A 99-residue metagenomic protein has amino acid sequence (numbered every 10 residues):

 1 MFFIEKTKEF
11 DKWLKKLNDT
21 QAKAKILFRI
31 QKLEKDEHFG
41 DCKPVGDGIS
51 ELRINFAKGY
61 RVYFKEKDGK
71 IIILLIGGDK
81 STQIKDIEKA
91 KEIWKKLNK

Functional and structural regions predicted by a protein language model:
M1-Q31: Solvent-exposed, charged helical/coil patches that constitute nucleic-acid or partner-interaction surfaces
F3-I4, K12, K23, H38-F39 (+2 more regions): Enriched for short, Lys/Arg-rich terminal
K8, K16-D19, V45, E66-K70: A generic structural signal for solvent-exposed, polar alpha-helical segments
K16-N18, A22, G46, I54 (+1 more regions): Helix-centric, low-specificity signal for extended rod-like, repetitive segments
F28-F56: A short, surface-exposed loop/turn module that caps and links secondary-structure elements
